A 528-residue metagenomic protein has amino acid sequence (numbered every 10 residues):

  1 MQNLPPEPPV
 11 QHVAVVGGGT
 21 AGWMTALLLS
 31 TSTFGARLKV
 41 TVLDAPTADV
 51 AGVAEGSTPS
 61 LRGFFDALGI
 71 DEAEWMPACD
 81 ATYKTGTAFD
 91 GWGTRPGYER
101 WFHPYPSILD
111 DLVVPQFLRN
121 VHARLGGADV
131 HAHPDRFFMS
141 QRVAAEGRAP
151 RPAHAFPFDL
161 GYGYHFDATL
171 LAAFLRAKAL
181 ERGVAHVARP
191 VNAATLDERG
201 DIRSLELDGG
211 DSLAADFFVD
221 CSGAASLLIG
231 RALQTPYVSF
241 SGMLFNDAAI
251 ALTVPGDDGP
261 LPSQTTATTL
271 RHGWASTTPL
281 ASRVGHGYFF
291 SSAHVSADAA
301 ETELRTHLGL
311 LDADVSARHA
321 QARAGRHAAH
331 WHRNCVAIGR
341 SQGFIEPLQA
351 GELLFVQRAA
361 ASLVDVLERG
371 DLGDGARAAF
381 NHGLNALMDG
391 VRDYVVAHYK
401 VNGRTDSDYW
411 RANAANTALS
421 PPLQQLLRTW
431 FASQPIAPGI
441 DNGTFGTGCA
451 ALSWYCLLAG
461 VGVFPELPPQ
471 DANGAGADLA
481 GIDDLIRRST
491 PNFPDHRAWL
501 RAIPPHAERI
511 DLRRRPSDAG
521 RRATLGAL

Functional and structural regions predicted by a protein language model:
Q11-L38: N-terminal Rossmann-like FAD-binding beta1-loop-alpha1 element of flavoenzymes
S30-V53: Glycine-rich FAD pyrophosphate-binding loop
D49-S140: Dinucleotide-binding Rossmann-like beta1-alpha1 core, especially the glycine-rich loop that anchors the ADP
R100-A193: Conserved N-terminal helical subregion
A153-A300, A360: Predominantly flavin-linked oxidoreductase catalytic cores and closely associated redox partners
L270-A322, S341-L354, V366-R369: Conserved FAD/dinucleotide-binding core of flavoprotein oxidoreductases
G325-G390: Conserved mid-domain beta->alpha element of the FAD-binding
D365-L528: Long, low-complexity C-terminal extensions of enzymes
